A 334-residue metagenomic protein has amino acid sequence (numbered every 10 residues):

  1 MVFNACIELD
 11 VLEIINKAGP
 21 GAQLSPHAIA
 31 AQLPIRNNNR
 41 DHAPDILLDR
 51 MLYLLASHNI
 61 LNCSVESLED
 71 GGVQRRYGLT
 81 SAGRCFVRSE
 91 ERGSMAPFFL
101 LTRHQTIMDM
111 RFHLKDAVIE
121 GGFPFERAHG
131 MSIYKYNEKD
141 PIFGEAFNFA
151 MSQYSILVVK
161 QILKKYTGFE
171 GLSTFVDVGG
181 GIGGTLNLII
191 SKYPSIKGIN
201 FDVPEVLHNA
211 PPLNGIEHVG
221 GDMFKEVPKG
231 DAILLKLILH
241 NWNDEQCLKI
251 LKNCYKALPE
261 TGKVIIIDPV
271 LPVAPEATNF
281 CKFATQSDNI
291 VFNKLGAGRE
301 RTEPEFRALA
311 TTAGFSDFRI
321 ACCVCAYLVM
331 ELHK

Functional and structural regions predicted by a protein language model:
M1-T174: Conserved Class I S-adenosyl-L-methionine-dependent methyltransferase catalytic core
M1-V65, G168-K334: Alpha-helical subdomain
